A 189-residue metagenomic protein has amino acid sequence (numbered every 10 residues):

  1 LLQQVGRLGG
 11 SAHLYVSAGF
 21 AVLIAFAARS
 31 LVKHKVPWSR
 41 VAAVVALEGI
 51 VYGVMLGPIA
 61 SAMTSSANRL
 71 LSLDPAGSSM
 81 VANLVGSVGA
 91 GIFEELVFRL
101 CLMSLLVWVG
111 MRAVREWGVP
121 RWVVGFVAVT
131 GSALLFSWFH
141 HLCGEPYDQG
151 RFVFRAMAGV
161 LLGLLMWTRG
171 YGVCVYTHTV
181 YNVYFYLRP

Functional and structural regions predicted by a protein language model:
L1-A25: Alpha-helical transmembrane segments in multi-pass membrane proteins
L2, L31-F93, V107-V119: Juxtamembrane helix-loop-helix connectors linking adjacent transmembrane helices in multi-pass membrane enzymes
L14-S17, A76, D148-V153: Structural signature of hydrophobic alpha-helical transmembrane segments
V16-A21, E48-L56, R99, G159: Hydrophobic alpha-helical membrane-embedded or membrane-associated segments
S17-S30, V54-P58, L134-L135: Hydrophobic core of alpha-helical transmembrane segments in multi-pass integral membrane proteins
M80-P189: Transmembrane helix-loop-helix hairpins at the membrane interface of multi-pass integral membrane proteins
